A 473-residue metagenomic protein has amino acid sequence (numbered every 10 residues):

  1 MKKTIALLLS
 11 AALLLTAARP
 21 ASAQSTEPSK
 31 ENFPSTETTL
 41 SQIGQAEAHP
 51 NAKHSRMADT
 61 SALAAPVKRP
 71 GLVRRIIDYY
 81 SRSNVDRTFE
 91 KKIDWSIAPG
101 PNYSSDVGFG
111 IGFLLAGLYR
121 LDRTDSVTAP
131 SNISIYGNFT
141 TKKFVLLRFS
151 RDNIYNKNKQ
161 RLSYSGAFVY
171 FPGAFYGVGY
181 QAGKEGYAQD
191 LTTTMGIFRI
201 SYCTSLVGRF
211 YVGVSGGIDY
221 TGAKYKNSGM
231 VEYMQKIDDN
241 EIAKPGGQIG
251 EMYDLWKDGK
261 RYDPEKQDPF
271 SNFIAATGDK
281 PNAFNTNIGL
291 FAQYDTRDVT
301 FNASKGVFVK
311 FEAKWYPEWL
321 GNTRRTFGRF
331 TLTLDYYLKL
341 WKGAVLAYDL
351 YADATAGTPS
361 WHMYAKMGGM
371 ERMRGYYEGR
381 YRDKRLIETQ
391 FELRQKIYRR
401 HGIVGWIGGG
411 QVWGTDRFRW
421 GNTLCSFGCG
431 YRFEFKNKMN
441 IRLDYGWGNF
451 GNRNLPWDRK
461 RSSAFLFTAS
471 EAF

Functional and structural regions predicted by a protein language model:
T38-S163, I242-S304, D383-K384, Q395-I397 (+1 more regions): Outer-membrane beta-barrel initiation region
I93-W95, V107-I111, A129-S131, K143-L147 (+8 more regions): Residues that define the transmembrane beta-barrel architecture of outer-membrane proteins
P101, F113-L115, I133-F139, F149 (+11 more regions): Transmembrane beta-barrel strands of outer-membrane/channel proteins
G112-F113, S126-T128, L147-S150, A174-A182 (+6 more regions): Outer-membrane beta-barrel translocator domains and adjoining extracellular loop/strand segments of Gram-negative
A116-L118, D152-I154, S201-S205, S215 (+5 more regions): Transmembrane beta-barrel domains of outer membrane proteins
L118-D122, Y136-K142, V169-G173, T221-A223 (+7 more regions): Sequence/structural signature of outer-membrane beta-barrel proteins
G278, I288-Q293, R297-Y398, W406-G409 (+1 more regions): C-terminal outer-membrane beta-barrel translocator/porin domains of Gram-negative envelope proteins and their
M370, Y431-F435, M439, L443 (+1 more regions): Outer-membrane beta-barrel "beta-signal"
